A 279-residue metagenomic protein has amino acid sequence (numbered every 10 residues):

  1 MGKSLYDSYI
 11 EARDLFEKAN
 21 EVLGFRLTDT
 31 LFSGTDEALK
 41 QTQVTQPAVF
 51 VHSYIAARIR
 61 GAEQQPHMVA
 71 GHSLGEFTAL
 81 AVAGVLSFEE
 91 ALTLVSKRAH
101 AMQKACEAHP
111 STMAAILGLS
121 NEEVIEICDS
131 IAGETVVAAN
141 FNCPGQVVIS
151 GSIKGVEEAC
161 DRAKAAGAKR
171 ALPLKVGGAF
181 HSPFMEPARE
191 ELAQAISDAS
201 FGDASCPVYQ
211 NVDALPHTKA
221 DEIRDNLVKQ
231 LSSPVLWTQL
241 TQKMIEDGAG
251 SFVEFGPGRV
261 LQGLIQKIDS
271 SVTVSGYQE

Functional and structural regions predicted by a protein language model:
M1-V124, L174, S251-Q278: FabD-like malonyl-/acyl-CoA
E21-F25, A83-S233: Alpha/beta catalytic cores of group-transfer enzymes, especially the acyltransferase/condensing modules of polyketide
A48-S53, Q230-W237: A short, flexible low-complexity segment enriched in Lys/Arg and Gly/Pro that occurs in N-terminal basic tails
G61, K164, I245-G248: Non-catalytic positions within long, well-ordered alpha-helices that form the structural scaffold/packing of enzyme
S73, S200, G248: Conserved functional loop/turn residues at catalytic and ligand-binding sites
G155-V156, A195, G248, S271-Y277: NAD(P)-dependent dehydrogenase/reductase Rossmann-like domain
S233-A249: A short, acidic, amphipathic alpha-helical segment used as a generic capping/interface helix at domain edges
